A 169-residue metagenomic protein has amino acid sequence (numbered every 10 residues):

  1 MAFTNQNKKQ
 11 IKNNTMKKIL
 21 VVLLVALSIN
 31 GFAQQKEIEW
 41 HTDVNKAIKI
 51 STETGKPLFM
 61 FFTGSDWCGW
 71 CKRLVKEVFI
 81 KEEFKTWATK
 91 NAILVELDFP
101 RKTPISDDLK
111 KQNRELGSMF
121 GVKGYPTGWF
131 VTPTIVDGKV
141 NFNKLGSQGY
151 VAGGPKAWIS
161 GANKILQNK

Functional and structural regions predicted by a protein language model:
M1-Q35: Bacterial Sec-dependent N-terminal signal peptides
Q34-T54: N-terminal leader/targeting and pre-domain segments
W40-H41, F84-K110: Thiol-based oxidoreductase modules, predominantly thioredoxin-like and allied folds used for disulfide exchange
T54-D66: Short active-site neighborhood of thiol/selenol oxidoreductases, capturing the structured segment around
F59, C68-K72, G128: The canonical Cys-X-X-Cys-His
S65-C68, F99-P104, K123, I135-D137: Solvent-exposed loop/turn segments at secondary-structure junctions within structured extracellular/periplasmic domains
K72-W87: Typically the conserved alpha-helix immediately C-terminal to a functionally engaged Cys/Sec in thioredoxin-like
M119, K123-K169: Non-catalytic, surface beta->alpha helical segment in thiol-disulfide oxidoreductase systems
